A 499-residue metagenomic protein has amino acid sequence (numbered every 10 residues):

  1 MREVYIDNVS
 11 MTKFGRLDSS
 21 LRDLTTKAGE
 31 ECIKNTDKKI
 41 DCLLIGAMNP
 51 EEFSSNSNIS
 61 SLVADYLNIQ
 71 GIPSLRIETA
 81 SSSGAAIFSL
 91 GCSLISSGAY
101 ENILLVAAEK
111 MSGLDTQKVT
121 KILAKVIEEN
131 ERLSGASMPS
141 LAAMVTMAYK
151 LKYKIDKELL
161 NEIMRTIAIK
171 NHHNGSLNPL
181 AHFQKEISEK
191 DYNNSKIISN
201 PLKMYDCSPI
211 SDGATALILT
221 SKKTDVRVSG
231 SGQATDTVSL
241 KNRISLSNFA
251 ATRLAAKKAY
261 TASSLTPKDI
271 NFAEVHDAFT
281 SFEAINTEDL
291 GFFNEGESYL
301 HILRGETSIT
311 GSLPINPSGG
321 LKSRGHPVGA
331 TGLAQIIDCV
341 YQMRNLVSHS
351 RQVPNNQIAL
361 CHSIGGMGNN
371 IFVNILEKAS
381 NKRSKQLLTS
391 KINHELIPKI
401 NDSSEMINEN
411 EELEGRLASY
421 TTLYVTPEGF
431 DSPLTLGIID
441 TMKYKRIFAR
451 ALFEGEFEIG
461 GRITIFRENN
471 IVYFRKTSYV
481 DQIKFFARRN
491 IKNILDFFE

Functional and structural regions predicted by a protein language model:
M1, Y5, P50-L104, K110-L141 (+4 more regions): Conserved catalytic cysteine-centered active-site region of acyl-thioester-dependent Claisen-condensing enzymes
M1-R22, K27, A124, E128-R132 (+8 more regions): Condensing-enzyme catalytic core mediating Claisen C-C bond formation in acyl metabolism
M1-S82, L90, Y149-L160, I167 (+5 more regions): Conserved active-site "lid/cap" helical segment
E51-N58, K241-I244, D277-L300, P327 (+1 more regions): Short glycine/threonine-rich loop-to-helix capping motif typified by GTGT followed within a few residues by an Asp-Pro
E78-E109, P139-N178, L217-K222, R324-S348: Active-site-proximal alpha-helical scaffold in enzymes
S380-L423, F453, F457, T464 (+1 more regions): OB/S1-fold single-stranded nucleic-acid-binding modules and their adjacent gly/ser/pro-rich low-complexity linkers
V425-I438: Short aromatic-glycine-enriched beta-strand elements
Y444-E456: Beta-strand/loop nucleic-acid-binding surfaces
